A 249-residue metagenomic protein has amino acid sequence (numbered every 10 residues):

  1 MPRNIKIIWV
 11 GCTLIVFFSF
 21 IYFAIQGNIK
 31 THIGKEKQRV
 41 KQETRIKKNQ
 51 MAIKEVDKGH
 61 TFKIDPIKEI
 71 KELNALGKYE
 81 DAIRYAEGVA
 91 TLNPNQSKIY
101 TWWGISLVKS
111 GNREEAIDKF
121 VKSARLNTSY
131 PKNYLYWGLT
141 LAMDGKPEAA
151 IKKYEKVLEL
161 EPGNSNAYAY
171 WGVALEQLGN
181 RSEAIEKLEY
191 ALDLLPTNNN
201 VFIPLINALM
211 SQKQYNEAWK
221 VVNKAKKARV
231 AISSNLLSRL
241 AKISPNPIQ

Functional and structural regions predicted by a protein language model:
V10-Y22: Hydrophobic membrane-insertion alpha-helices, especially the h-region of bacterial N-terminal signal peptides
K58-K98, W102-K109: Alpha-helical segment of the N-proximal tetratricopeptide repeat
K63, S97-K98, P131-K132, S165-N166 (+2 more regions): Helix-start (N-cap) detector for alpha-helical repeat units in TPR-like alpha-solenoids, especially tetratricopeptide
A75-R84, K109-K122, M143-K156, L178-Y190 (+1 more regions): Structural signature of tandem alpha-helical TPR/SEL1-like repeats, specifically the intra-repeat loop/turn
L92, L126, L160, L194 (+1 more regions): Structural marker of alpha-solenoid helical repeat scaffolds
N207-Q249: Terminal, low-structured helical/coil segments at or just beyond the last alpha-helical repeat
